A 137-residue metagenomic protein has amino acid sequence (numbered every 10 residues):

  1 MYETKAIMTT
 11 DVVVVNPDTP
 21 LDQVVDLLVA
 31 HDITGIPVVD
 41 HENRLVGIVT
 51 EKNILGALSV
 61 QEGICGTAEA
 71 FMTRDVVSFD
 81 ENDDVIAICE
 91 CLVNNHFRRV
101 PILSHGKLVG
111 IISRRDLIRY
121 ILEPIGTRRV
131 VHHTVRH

Functional and structural regions predicted by a protein language model:
Y2, T19, V49, G66 (+2 more regions): Short beta-to-alpha loop/turn elements within the nucleotide-binding domains of ABC transporters
Y2-V12, G66-V76: Bateman (tandem CBS) regulatory domains
M8, V25, V46, L55 (+3 more regions): Conserved protein kinase catalytic domain
V14-D32, V39, F79-H96, L103 (+2 more regions): The conserved cystathionine-beta-synthase
L28-H31, I36-K52, L92, V100-D116: A glycine-centered beta-loop-beta connector
D84, K107-H137: Cytosolic regulatory modules rich in charged/polar residues
